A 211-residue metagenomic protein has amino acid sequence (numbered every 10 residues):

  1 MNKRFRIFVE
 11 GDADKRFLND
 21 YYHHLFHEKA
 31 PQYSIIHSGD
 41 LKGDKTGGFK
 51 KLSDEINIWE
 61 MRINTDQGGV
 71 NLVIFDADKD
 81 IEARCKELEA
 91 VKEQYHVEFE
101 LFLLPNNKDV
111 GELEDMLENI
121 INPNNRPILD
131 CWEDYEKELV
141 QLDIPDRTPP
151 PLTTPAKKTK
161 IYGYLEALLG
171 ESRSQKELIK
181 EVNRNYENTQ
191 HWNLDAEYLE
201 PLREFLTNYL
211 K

Functional and structural regions predicted by a protein language model:
N2, D20-H37, S53-K211: C-terminal accessory helical subdomains adjacent to catalytic cores in phosphodiester- and nucleotide-handling enzymes
F5-H24: Extended, compositionally biased accessory segments flanking or bridging domains
K15, F49, I81-E82: Short, well-ordered alpha-helical microsegments
G39-K45: Conserved helicase motor
T46-L52: Conserved helicase/translocase motor-coupling segment
